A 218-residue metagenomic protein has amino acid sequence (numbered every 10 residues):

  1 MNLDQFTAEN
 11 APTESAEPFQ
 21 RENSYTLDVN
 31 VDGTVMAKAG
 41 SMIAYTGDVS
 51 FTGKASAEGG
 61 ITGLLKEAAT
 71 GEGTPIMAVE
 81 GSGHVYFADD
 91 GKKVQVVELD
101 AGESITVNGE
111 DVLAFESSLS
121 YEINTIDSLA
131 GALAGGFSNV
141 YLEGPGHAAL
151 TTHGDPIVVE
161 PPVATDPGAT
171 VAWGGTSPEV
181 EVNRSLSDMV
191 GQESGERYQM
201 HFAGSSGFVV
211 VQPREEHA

Functional and structural regions predicted by a protein language model:
M1-A218: Composition-driven recognition of glycine/serine/threonine/acidic- and proline-rich low-complexity segments and repeats
